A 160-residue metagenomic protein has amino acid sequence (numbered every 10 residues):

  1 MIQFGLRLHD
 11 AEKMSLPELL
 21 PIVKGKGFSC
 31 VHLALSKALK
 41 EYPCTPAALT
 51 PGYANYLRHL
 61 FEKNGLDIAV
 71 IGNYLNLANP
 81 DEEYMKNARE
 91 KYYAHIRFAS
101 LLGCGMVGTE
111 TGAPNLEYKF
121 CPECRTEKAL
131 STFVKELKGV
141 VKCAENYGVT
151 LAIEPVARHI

Functional and structural regions predicted by a protein language model:
I2-L8, V31-L33, I68-N73, V107-T109 (+1 more regions): Hydrophobic faces of well-ordered beta-strands that scaffold small-molecule active sites in alpha/beta enzyme cores
H9-D10, A47-A48, K86, L130-S131: Residue-level marker of alpha-helix boundaries and capping positions
D10-K13, H159-I160: Active-site glycine- and acidic-residue-rich loops that bind and position anionic ligands or nucleotide-like cofactors
A11, S36, N76, G112: Flexible loop residues that form catalytic and substrate-binding hotspots at small-molecule/glycan-binding clefts
L16-A38, L101-M106: Catalytic domains of carbohydrate-active enzymes, especially glycoside hydrolases
E18, N55, H59-N64, A78-I160: Active-site acidic/histidine proton-transfer and metal-coordination neighborhood in alpha/beta enzyme cores
S36, Y42-E62: Glycine-rich, positively charged N-terminal anion/phosphate-binding segment
K40-A47, Y118-C124: Short helix-coil transition/hinge motifs at the ends and kinks of transmembrane helices, capturing the brief
